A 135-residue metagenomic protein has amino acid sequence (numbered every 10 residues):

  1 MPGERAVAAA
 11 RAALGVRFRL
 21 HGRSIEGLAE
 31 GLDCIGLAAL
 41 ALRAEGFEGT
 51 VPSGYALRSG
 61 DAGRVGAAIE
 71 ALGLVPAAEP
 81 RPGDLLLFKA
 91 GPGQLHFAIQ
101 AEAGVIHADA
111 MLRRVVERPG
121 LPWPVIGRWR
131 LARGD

Functional and structural regions predicted by a protein language model:
M1-L72, P82, K89-G91, L95 (+2 more regions): N-terminal capping segments
P2, G120-L121: Short acidic-hydrophobic sequence patches enriched in Asp/Glu that either
V75-E79: Short, surface-exposed secondary-structure edge patches
R81-P82, A101: Residue-level preference for short coil/turn positions at secondary-structure junctions
L87-F88, H107: A generic structural signal for residues embedded in beta-strands
F97-P119: Catalytic Cys-His active-site segments of thiol-dependent hydrolases/isopeptidases
L121-D135: Glycine- and charge-enriched low-complexity intrinsically disordered segments
